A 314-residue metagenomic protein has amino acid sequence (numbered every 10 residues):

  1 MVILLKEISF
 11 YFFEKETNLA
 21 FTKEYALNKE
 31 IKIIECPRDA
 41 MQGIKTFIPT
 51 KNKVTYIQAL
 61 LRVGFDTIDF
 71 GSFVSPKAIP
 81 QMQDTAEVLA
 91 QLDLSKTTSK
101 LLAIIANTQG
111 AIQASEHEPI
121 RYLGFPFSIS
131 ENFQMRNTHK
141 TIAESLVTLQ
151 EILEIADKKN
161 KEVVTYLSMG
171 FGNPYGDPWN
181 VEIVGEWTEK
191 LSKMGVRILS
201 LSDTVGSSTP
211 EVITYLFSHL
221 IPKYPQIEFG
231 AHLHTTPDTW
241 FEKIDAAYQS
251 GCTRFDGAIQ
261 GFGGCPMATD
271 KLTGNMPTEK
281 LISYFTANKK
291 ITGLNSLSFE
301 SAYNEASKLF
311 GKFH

Functional and structural regions predicted by a protein language model:
V2, E7, E14-E16, A20: Acidic, Ala/Val/Gly-enriched low-complexity intrinsically disordered segments
F12-F13, F21-H314: Catalytic cores and adjacent flexible loops of soluble metabolic enzymes that perform enolate/carbanion chemistry on
